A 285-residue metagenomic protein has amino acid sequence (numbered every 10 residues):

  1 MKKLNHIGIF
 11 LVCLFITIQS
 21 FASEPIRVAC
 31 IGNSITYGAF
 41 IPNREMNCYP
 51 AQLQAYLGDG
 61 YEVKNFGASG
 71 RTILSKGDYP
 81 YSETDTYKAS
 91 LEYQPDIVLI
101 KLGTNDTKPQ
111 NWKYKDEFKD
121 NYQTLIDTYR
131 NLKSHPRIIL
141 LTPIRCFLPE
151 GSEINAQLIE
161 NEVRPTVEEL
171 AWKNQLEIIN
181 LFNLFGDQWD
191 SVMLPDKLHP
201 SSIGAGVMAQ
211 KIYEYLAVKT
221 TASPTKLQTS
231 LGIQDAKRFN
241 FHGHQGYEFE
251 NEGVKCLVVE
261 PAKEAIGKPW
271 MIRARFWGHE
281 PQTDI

Functional and structural regions predicted by a protein language model:
M1-E24: Bacterial Sec-dependent N-terminal signal peptides
P25-C30, I35-Q123, H199: Conserved SGNH/GDSL esterase-like catalytic core that processes O-acyl groups on lipids and polysaccharides
I26, P136, P269: Nucleotide donor/acceptor-binding cores
I41, I144-A222: Catalytic His-Asp segment of secreted/periplasmic serine-dependent ester chemistry enzymes
P42-E45, R275-D284: The serine-hydrolase catalytic nucleophile loop
K101-N105, D127-N161: Active-site segments of SGNH/GDSL-like serine hydrolases that catalyze O-acetyl group transfer/hydrolysis on lipids
A222-I266: A domain-start/cap signature at the N-terminus of enzymes
I266-F276: Short beta-strand element of the alpha/beta-hydrolase
